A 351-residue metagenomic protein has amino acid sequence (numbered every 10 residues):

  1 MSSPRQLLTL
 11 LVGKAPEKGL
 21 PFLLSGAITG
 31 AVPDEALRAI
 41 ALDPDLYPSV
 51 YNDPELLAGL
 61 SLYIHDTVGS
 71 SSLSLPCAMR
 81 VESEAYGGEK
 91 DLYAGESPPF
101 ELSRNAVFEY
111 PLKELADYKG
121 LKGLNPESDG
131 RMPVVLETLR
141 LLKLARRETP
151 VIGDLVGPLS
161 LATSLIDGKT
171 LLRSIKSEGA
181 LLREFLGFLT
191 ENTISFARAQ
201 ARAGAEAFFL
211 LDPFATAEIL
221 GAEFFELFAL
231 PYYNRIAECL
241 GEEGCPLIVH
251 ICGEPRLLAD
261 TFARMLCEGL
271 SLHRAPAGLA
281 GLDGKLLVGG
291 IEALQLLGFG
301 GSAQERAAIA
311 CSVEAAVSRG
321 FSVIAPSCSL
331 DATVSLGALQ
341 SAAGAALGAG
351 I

Functional and structural regions predicted by a protein language model:
M1-G95, E184, N234-R235, V313-S318 (+1 more regions): N-terminal basic, low-complexity leaders that serve as flexible interaction/assembly modules and, when applicable, as
Q6, N234-I351: Catalytic-face loop-and-helix region of soluble metabolic enzyme cores
A15-S49, A85-A94, P111-E114, I152-L182 (+2 more regions): N-terminal small/glycine-rich loop or linker at the start of catalytic domains across soluble metabolic enzymes
P21-G26, S72-C77, V151-G157, F208-L210 (+4 more regions): Hydrophobic faces of well-ordered beta-strands that scaffold small-molecule active sites in alpha/beta enzyme cores
H65, L142, T193, Q200 (+3 more regions): Conserved, mostly hydrophobic/aromatic
S72-E96, K119-S128, A207-F225, A325-S335: Glycine-rich, proline-tolerant flexible connector loops at the mouths of alpha/beta enzymes
G88-A199: Active-site-proximal, glycine-rich beta->alpha crossover segments in alpha/beta enzymes that shape flexible
R173-A180, G187-F208, N234, E238 (+3 more regions): Alpha/beta enzyme core
